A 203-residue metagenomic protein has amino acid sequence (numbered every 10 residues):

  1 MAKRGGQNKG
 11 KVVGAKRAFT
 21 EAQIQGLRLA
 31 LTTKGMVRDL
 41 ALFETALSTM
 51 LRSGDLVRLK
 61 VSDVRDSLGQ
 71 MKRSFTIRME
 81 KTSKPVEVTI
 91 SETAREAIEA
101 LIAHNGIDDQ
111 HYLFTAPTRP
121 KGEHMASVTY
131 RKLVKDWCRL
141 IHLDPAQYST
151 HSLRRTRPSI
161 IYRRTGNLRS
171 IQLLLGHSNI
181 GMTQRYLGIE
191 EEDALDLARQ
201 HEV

Functional and structural regions predicted by a protein language model:
M1-V203: Conserved catalytic core of the tyrosine transesterase superfamily
